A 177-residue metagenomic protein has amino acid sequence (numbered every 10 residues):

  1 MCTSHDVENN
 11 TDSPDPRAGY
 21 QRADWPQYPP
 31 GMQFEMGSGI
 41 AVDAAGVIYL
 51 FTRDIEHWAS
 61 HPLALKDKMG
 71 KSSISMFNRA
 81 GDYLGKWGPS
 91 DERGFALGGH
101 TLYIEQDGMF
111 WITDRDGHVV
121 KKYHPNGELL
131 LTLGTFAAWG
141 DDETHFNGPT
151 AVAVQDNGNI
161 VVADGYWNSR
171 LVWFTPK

Functional and structural regions predicted by a protein language model:
C2-K177: Eukaryotic scaffold repeat domains enriched in small/polar residues
